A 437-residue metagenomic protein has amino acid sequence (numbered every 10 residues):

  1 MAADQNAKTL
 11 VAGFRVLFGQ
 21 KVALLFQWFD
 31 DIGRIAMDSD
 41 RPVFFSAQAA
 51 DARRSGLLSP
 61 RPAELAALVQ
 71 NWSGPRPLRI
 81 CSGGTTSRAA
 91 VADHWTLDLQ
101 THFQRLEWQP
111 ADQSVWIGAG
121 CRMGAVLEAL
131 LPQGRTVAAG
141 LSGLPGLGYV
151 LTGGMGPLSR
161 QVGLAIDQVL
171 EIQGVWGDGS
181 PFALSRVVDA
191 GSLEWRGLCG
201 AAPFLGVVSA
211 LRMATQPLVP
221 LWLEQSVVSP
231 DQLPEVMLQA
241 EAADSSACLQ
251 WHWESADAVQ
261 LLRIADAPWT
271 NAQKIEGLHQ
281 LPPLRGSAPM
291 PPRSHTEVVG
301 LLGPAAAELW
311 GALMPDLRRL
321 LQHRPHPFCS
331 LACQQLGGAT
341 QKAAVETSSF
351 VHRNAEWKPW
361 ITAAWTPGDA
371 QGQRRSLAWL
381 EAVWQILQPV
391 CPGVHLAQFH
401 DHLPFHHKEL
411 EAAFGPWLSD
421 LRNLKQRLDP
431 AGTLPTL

Functional and structural regions predicted by a protein language model:
M1-L437: Soluble FAD-dependent oxygen oxidases
